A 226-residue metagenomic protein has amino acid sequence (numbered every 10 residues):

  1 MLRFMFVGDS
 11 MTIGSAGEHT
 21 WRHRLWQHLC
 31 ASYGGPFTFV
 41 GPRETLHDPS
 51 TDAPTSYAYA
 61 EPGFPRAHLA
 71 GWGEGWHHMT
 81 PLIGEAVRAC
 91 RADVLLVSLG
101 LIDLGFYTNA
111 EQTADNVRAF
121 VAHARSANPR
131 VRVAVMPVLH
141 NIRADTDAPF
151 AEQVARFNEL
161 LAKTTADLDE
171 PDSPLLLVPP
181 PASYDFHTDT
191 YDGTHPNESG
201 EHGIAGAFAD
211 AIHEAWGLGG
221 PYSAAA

Functional and structural regions predicted by a protein language model:
M1-R3, S32-T38, C90-L95, N128-A134 (+2 more regions): Loop/turn elements at helix/coil->beta-strand transitions in domains of secreted/extracellular proteins
M5, M11-D115: Conserved SGNH/GDSL esterase-like catalytic core that processes O-acyl groups on lipids and polysaccharides
V7, M79, D189-A226: Histidine-centered active-site loop/cap adjacent to the catalytic His in serine esterases/O-acetyl transfer systems
T12, W26, C30-G34, R88 (+6 more regions): Sec-exported extracytoplasmic/periplasmic mature domains
G35, T80-R91, D167-P196, E201: N-terminal hydrophobic signal/anchor transmembrane helix of membrane proteins
P81, G105-F120, A144-F157, T190-S199: Active-site cleft segment of glycoside hydrolase catalytic domains centered on the general acid/base Glu
S98-G105, V121-R156, P179-Y184: Active-site segments of SGNH/GDSL-like serine hydrolases that catalyze O-acetyl group transfer/hydrolysis on lipids
H140-P179, E198-H202: Substrate-gating cap/lid alpha-helix
